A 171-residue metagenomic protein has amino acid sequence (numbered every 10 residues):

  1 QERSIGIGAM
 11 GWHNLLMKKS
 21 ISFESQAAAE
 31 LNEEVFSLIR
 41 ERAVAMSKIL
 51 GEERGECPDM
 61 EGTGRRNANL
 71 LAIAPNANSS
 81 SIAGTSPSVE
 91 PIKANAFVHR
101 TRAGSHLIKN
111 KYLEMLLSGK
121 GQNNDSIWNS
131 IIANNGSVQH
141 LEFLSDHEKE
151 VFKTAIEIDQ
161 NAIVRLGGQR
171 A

Functional and structural regions predicted by a protein language model:
Q1-A171: Long, C-terminal-biased catalytic regions of enzyme "large/alpha" subunits
